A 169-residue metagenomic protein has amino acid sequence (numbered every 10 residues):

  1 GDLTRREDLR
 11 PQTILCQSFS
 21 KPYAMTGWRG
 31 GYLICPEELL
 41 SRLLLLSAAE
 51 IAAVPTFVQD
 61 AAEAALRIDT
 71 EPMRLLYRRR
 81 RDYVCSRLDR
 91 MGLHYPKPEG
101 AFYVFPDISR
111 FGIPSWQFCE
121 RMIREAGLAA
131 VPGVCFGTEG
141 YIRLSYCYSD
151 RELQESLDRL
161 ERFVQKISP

Functional and structural regions predicted by a protein language model:
G1-P169: PLP-dependent class I/II
